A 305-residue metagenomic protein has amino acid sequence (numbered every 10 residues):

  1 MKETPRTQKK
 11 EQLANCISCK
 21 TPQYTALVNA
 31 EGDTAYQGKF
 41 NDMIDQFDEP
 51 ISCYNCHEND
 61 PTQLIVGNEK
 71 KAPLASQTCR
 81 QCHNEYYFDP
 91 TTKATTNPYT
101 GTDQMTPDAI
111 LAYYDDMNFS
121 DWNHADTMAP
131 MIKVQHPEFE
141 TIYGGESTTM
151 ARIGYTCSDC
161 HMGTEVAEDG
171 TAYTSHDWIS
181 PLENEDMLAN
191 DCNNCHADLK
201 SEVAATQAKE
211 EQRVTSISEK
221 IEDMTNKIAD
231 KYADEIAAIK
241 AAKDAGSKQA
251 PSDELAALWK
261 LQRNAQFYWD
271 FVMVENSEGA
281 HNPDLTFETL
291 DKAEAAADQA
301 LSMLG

Functional and structural regions predicted by a protein language model:
M1, N29-P50, D60-D159, G163-L301: Primarily the internal scaffold of c-type cytochrome electron-transfer domains, especially repeated/multiheme c-type
M1-S18: N-terminal alpha-helical interaction blocks
K20, Y54-N59: Outer-membrane beta-barrel channel domains
T25-A26: Intrinsically disordered, low-complexity segments enriched in glycine and mixed charged residues
